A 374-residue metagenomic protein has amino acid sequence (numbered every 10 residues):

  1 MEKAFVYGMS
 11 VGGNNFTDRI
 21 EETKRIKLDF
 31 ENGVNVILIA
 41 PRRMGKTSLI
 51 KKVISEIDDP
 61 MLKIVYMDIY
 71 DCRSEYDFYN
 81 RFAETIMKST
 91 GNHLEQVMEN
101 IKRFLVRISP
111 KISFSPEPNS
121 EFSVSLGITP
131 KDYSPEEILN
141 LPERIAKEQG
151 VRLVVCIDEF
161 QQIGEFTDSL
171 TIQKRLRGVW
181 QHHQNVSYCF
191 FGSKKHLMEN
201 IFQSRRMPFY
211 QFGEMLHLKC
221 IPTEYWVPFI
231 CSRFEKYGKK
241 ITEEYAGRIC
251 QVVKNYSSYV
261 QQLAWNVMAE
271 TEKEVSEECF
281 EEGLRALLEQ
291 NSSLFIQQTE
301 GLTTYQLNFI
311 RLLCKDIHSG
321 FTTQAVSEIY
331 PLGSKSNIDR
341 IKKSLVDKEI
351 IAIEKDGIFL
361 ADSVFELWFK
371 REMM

Functional and structural regions predicted by a protein language model:
M1-V36, P41, E56, A352: A short, basic N-terminal segment
E2-A4, E289, S293-M374: C-terminal leucine-rich, beta-strand-based interaction scaffolds used for sensing/assembly
I39-M44, S48-V154, S336: P-loop NTPase nucleotide-binding core
E56, N266, S344-D347: Alpha-helical DNA-recognition elements
R103, V227, C231-L294, T304 (+1 more regions): Amphipathic alpha-helical "lid/sensor" segments that cap RecA-like P-loop NTPase cores
S125-K194, Q203: Conserved Walker B catalytic segment
K195-G213: Short regulatory helix/loop adjacent to the ATP-binding pocket of P-loop NTPases
E214-Y225: Conserved AAA+ ATPase "SRH/arginine-finger" region at the nucleotide-binding site
